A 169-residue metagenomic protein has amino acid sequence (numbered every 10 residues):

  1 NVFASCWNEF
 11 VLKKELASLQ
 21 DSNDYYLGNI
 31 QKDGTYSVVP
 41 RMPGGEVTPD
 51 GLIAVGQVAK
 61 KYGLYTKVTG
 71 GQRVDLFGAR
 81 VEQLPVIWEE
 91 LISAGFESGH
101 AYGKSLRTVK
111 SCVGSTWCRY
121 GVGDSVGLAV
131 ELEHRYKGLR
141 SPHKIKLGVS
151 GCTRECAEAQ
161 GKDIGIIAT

Functional and structural regions predicted by a protein language model:
N1-Y36, V47: Intrinsically disordered, low-complexity polar/charged tails and linkers
A4-F10, V38-T169: Small-residue-enriched alpha-helical segments and adjacent helix-cap loops that form tight helix-helix packing
